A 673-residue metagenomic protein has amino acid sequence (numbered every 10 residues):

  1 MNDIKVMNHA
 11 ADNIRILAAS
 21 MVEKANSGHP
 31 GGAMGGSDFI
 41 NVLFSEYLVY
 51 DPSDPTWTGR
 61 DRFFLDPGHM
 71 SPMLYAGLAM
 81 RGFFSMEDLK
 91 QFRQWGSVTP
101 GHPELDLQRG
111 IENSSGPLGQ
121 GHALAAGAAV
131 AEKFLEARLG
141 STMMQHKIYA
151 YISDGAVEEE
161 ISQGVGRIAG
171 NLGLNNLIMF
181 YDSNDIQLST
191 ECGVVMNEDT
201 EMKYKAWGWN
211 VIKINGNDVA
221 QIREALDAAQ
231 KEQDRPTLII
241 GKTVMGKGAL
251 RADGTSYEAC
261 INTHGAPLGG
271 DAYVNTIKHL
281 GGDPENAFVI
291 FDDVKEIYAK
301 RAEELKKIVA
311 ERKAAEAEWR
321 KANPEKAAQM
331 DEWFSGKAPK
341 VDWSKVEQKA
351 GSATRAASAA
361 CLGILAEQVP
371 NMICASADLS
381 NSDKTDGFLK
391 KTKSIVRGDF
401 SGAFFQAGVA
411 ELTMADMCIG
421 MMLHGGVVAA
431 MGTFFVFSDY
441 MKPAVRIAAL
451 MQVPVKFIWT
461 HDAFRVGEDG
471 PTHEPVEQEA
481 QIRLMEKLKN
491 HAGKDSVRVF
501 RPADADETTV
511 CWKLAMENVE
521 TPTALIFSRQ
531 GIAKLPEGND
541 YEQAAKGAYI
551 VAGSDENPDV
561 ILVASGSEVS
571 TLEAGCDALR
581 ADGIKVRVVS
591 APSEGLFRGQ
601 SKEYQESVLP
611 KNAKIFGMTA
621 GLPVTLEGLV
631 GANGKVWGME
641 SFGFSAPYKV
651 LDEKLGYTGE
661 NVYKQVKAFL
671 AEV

Functional and structural regions predicted by a protein language model:
M1-K147, E296, A302-I526, G531-A533 (+2 more regions): Thiamine diphosphate
I4, F64, G155, T190-E191 (+3 more regions): A generic secondary-structure micro-motif detector that highlights 1-2 residue hydrophobic/ambivalent hotspots embedded
D66, S153-D154, N217, A410 (+2 more regions): Structured loop/turn residues at secondary-structure junctions
Q94-D106, L124, V130, F134-Q145 (+5 more regions): Thiamine diphosphate
A150-Y151, M179, A375, F616: Residue-level marker for buried hydrophobic side chains located in beta-strands that build the well-ordered beta-sheet
G155-I161: Short acidic, Gly/Ser-rich segments with clustered Asp/Glu that frequently serve as metal-coordination loops in enzyme
I277-I308: Non-catalytic, alpha-helical, charged scaffold/linker segments that couple or flank catalytic or architectural cores
